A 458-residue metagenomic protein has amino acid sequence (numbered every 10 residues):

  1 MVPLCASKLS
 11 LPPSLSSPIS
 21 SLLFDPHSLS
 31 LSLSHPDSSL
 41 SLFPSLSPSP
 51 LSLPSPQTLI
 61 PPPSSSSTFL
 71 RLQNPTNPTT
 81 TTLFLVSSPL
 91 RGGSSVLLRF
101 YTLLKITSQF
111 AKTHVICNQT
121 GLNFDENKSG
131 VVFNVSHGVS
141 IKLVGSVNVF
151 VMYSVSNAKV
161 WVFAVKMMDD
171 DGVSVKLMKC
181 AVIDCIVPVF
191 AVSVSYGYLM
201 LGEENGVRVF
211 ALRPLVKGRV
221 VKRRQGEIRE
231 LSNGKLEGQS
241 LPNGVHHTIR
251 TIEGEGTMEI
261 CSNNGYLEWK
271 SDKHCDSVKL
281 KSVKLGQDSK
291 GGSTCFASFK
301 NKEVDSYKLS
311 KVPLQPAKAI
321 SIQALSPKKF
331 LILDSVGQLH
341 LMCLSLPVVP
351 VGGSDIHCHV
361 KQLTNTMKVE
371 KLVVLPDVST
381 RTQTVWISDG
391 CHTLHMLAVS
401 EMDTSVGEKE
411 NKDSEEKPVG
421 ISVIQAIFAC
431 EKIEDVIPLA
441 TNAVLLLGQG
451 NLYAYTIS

Functional and structural regions predicted by a protein language model:
M1-Y196, V207-P327, Q338-Q383, H395-A440 (+1 more regions): WD40-like beta-propeller blades
L33, L85-V86, M152, L201 (+3 more regions): Residue position within the beta-strands of beta-propeller blades
